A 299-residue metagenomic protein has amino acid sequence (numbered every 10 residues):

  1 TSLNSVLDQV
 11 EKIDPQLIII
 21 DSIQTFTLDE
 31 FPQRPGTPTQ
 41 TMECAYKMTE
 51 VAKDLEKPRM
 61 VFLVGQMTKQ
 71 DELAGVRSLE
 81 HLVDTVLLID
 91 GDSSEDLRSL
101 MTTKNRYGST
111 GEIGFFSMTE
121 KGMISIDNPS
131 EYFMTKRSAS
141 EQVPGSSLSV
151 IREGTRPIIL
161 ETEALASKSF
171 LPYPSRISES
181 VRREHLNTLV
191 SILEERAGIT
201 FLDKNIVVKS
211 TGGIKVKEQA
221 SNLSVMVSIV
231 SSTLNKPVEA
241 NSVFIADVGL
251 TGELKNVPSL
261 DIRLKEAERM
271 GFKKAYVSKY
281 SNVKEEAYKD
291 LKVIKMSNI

Functional and structural regions predicted by a protein language model:
L3-L17, I23-V64, T68-S149, E153-I299: Peripheral, non-AAA+ core regions of ATP-driven protein-machinery
